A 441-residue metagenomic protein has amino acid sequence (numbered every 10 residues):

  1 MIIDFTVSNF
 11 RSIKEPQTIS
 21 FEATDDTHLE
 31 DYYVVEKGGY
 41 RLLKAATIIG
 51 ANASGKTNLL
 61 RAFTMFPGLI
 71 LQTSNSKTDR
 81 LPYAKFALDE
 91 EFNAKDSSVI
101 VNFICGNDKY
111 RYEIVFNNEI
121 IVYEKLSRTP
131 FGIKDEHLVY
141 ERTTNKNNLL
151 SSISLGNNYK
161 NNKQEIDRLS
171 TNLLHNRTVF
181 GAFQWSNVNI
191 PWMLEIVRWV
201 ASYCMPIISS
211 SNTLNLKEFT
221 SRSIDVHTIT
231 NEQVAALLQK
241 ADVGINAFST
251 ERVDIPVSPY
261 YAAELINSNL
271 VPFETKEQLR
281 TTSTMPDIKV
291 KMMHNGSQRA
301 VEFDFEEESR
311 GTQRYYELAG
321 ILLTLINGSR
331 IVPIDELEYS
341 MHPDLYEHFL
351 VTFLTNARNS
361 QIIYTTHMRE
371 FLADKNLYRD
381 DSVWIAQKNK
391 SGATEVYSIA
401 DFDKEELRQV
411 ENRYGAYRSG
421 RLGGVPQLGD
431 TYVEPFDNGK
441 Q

Functional and structural regions predicted by a protein language model:
M1, N93-S98, N117-V122, T282-K289 (+2 more regions): A short, compositionally biased
M1-L71, K291-Q427, D437-Q441: Switch/communication elements of ASCE P-loop NTPase nucleotide-binding domains
I2-F5, S97-V99, N107-Y110, T230-Q233: Short alpha-helical segments and helix-capping/turn motifs at coil-helix boundaries
S8, N215-E307, P426-Q427, T431-Q441: Extended helical coiled-coil dimerization/tether regions that scaffold and oligomerize large DNA-maintenance assemblies
K14, A94-D96, N107-K109, N118-V122 (+3 more regions): Coil-to-beta-strand transition motifs
E36-T47, A51, L60-I121: Conserved P-loop NTP-binding catalytic core
V99-I104, L126, V290-M292: Short beta-strand segments that buttress and anchor functional surface loops
R111-P259: Electropositive, glycine-dotted interaction segments that contact anionic polymers or phosphate-rich ligands
